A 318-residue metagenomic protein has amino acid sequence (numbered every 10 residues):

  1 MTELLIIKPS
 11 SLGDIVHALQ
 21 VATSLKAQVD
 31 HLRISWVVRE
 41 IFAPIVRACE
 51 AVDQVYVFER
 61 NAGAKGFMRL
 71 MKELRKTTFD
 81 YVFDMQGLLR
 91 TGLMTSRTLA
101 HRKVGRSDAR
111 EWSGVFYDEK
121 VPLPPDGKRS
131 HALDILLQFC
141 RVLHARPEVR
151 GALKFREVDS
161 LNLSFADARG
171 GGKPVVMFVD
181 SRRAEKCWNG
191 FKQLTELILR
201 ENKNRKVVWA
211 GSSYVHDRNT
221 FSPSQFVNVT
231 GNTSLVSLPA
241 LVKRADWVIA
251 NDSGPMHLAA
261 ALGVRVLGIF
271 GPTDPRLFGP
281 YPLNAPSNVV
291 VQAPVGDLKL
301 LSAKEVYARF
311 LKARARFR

Functional and structural regions predicted by a protein language model:
M1-R318: Catalytic machinery of carbohydrate-active enzymes, primarily nucleotide-sugar-dependent glycosyltransferases
